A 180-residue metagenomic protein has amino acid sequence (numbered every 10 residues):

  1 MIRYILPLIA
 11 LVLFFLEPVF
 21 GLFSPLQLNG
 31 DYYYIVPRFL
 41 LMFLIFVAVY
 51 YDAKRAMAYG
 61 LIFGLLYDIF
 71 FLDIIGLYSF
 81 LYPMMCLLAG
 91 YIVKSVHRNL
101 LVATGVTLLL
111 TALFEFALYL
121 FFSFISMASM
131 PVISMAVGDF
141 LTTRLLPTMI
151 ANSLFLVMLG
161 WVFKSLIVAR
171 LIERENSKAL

Functional and structural regions predicted by a protein language model:
M1-L180: Terminal, non-globular segments
